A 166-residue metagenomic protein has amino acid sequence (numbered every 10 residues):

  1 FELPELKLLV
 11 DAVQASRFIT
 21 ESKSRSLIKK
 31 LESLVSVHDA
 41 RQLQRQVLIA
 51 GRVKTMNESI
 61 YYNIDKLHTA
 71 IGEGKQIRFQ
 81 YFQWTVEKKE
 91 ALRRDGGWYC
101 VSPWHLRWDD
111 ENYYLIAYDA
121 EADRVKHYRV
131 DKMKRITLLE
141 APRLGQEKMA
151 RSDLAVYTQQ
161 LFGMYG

Functional and structural regions predicted by a protein language model:
E2-K88: Bulky hydrophobic/aromatic content
V37-Q42, Y61-D65, R93-G96, K132-L139: A broad, low-specificity signal for short, low-complexity segments enriched in glycine/proline and polar/charged
L48-R52, V86-K89, C100, R107-W108 (+1 more regions): N-terminal start-of-chain detector that recognizes signal peptides and the immediate post-cleavage beginning
K66-L67, P103, Q159-G163: Generic recognition of flexible, low-complexity loop/linker segments
H68-E121, K126: Loop-centered beta-sheet repeat module
Y114-G166: Surface-exposed, charged, gly/pro-rich loop-and-adjacent secondary-structure segments at domain edges
